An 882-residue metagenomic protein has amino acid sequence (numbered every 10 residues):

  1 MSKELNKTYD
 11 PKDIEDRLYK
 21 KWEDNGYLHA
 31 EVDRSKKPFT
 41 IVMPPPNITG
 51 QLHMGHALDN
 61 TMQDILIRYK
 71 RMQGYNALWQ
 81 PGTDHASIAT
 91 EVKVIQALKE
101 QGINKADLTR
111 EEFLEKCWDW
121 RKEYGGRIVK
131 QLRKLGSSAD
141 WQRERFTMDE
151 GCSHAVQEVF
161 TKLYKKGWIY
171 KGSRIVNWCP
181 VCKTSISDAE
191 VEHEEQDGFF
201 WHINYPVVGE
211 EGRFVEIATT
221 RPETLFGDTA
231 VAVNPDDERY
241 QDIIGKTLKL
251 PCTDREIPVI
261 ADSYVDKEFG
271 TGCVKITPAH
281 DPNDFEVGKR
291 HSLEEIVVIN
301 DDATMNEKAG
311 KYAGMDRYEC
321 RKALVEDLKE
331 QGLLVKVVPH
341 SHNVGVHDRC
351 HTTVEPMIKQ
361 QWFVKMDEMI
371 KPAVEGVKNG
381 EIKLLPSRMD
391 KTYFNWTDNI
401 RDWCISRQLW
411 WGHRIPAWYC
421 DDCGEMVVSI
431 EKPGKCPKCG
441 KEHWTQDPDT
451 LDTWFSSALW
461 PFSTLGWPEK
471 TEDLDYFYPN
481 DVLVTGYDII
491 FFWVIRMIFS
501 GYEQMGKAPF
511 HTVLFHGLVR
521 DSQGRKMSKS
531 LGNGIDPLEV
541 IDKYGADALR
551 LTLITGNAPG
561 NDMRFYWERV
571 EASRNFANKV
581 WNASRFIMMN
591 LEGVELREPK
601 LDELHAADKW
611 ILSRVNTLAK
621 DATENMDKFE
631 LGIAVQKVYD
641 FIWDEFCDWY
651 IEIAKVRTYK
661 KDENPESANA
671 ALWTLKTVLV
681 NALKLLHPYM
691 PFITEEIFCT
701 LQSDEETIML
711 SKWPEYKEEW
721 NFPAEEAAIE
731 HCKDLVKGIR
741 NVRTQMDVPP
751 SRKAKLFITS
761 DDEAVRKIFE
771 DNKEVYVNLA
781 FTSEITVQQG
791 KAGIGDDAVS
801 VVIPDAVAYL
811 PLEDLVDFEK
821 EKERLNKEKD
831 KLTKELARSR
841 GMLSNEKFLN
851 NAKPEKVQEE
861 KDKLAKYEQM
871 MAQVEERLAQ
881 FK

Functional and structural regions predicted by a protein language model:
M1-M54, A77, V335, D348 (+1 more regions): Non-catalytic terminal extensions that flank enzyme cores
K3, R17, K21-N25, I95-F214 (+9 more regions): Residue patterns forming the tRNA-binding/recognition surfaces of aminoacyl-tRNA synthetases and related DALR
E31-V94, T147, V156, I217-T219 (+6 more regions): N-terminal catalytic cores of NTP/NDP-binding nucleotidyl/phosphoryl-transfer enzymes
R34-K36, P44-P45, Q80-E91, E144-C152 (+3 more regions): Short, solvent-exposed turn/loop segments enriched in Gly/Ser/Thr/Pro and often Arg
H56, P282-V287, R496-Q504, V638: Alpha-helical support elements that line or immediately flank enzyme active sites and cofactor-binding pockets
A57-I65, V215-P251, V274-D281, H291-V298 (+3 more regions): Extended active-site and interfacial segments that coordinate phosphate-rich ligands in large catalytic machineries
R68-N76, A97-R110, K130, K134-A139 (+17 more regions): Secondary-structure transition/capping motifs at alpha-helix termini and the adjoining loop/turn into the next element
H202, N395-F455, L459, E503-A546 (+2 more regions): Feature 926 captures the class I aminoacyl-tRNA synthetase adenylation module centered on the KMSKS loop
